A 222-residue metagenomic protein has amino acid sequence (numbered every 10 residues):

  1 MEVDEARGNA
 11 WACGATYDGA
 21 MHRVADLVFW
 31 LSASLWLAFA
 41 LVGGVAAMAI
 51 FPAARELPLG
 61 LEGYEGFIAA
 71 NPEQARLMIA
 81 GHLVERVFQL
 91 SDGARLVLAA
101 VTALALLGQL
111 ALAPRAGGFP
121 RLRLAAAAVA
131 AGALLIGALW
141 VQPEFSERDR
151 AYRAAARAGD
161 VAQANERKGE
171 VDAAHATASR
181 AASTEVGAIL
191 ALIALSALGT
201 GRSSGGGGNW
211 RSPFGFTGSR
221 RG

Functional and structural regions predicted by a protein language model:
M1-D4: Polybasic, low-complexity intrinsically disordered segments
H22-W30, S34-A100, L106-A113, E147-V161 (+1 more regions): Interfacial loop at the N-terminal end of multi-pass membrane proteins
L31, L35-A38, V97-A105, R180-R202: Selective detector of the "anchor" transmembrane alpha-helix that sits immediately C-terminal
V87-F88, E166-G187: Individual transmembrane alpha-helices with interfacial aromatic-anchor signatures
T102-A128, S196-G222: Cytoplasmic juxtamembrane regions at transmembrane-helix boundaries
A131-P143: Mid-bilayer segments of alpha-helical transmembrane spans in multi-pass integral membrane proteins that mediate
